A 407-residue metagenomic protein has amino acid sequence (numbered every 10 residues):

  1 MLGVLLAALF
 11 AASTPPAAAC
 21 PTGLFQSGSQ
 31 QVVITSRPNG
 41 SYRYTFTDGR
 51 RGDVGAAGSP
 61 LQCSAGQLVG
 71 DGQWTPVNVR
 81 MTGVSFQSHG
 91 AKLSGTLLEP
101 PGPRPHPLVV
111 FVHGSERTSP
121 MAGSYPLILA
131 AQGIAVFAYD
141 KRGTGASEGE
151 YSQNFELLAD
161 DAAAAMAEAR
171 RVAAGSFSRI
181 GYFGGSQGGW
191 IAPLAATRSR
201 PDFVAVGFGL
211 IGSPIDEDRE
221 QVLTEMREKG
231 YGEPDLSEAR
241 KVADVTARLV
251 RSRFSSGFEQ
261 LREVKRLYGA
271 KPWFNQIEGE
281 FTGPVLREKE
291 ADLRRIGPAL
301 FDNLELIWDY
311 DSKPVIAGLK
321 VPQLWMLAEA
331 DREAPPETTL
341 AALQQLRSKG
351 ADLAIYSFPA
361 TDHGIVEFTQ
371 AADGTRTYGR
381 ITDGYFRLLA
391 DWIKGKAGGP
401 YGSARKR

Functional and structural regions predicted by a protein language model:
V69-R104: N-terminal cap/lid segment of alpha/beta-hydrolase-fold proteins
P105-G114: Short beta-strand element of the alpha/beta-hydrolase
S115-L127, K141, E337: The serine-hydrolase catalytic nucleophile loop
P126-E148: Conserved alpha/beta-hydrolase
S152-V172: Alpha/beta-hydrolase active-site loop
G207-P314: Accessory cap/linker subdomain of secreted extracellular hydrolases
L319, W325-L327, D331: Short beta-strand/loop motif that positions the catalytic acidic residue of the alpha/beta-hydrolase fold
R332-T338: Conserved alpha/beta-hydrolase "acid-adjacent" motif
